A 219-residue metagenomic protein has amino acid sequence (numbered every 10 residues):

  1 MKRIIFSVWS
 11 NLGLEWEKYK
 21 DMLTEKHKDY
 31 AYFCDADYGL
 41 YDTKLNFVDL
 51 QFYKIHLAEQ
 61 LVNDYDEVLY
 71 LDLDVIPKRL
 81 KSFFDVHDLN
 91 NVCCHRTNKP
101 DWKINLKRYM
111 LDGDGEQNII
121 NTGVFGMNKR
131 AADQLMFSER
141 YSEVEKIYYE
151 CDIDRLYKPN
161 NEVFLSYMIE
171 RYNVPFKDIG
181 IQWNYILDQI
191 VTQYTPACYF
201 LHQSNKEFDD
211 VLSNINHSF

Functional and structural regions predicted by a protein language model:
M1-K2, Y65-E67, E116, V174: Short coil/turn segments at beta-strand junctions that form active-site/ligand-binding loops
M1-Y65, R130, L201-F219: N-terminal anchoring/stem segment of glycosyltransferases
V8, Y41-T43, H95, I179-Q182: Conserved beta-strand termini and adjacent loop/short-helix elements that scaffold enzyme active sites in alpha/beta
L14-E15, F47, P77-L80, F84-V86 (+4 more regions): Short catalytic/ligand-binding loop motif for oxyanion handling, primarily in non-cytosolic enzymes, centered on
T24, K28, A58-E59, K81-D85 (+1 more regions): Short amphipathic alpha-helical segments and helix-helix/interface helices
F47-I104, G126: GT-A fold catalytic core of metal-dependent nucleotide-sugar glycosyltransferases, centered on the diacidic
C93-D114, S213-S218: A short, conserved beta-to-alpha structural element at the edge of catalytic cores that scaffolds binding
I119-N214: Catalytic core and acceptor-binding pocket of nucleotide-sugar-dependent glycosyltransferases
